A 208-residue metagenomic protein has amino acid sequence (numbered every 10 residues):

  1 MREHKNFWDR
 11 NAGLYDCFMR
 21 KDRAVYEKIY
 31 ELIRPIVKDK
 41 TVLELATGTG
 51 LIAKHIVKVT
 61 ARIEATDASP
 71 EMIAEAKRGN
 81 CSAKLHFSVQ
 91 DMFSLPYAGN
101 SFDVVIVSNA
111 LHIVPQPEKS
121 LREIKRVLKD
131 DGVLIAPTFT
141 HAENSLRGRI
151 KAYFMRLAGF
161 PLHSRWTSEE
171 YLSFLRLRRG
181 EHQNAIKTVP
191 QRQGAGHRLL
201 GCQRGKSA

Functional and structural regions predicted by a protein language model:
M1-G13: N-terminal, positively charged/glycine-rich alpha-helical extensions of SAM-dependent methyltransferases
K21-K40: Conserved alpha-helix/loop element of class I SAM-dependent methyltransferases that forms part of the SAM/SAH-binding
L43, T47-S94: Class I SAM-dependent methyltransferase SAM/SAH-binding core
I106: A conserved beta-strand element that flanks and buttresses the S-adenosyl-L-methionine
N109-A110: Short catalytic micro-motifs in class I SAM-dependent methyltransferases
E118-D130: A short glycine-rich, Lys/Arg-flanked "PGG" loop and its adjoining helix->strand segment in the class I
V133-L162: Conserved class I S-adenosyl-L-methionine
P161-R179: Short alpha-helix
